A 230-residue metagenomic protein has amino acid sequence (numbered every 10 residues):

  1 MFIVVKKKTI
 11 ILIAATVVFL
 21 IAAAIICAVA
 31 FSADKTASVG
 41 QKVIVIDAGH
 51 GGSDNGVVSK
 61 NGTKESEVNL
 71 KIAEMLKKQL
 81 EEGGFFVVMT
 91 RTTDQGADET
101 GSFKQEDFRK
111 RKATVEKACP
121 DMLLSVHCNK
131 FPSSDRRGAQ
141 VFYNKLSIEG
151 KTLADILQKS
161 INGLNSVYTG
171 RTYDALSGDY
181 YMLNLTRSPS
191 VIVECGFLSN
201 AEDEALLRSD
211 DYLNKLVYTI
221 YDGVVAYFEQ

Functional and structural regions predicted by a protein language model:
M1-V18, V29-A30: N-terminal Sec-pathway targeting helices
V18-A37: Bacterial Sec-dependent signal peptides at the C-terminal "C-region" and cleavage site
F31-I44, H50-L153: Catalytic-core regions of hydrolytic enzymes
S53-T63, A97-D98, S102, N165-D174 (+2 more regions): Peptidoglycan cell-wall recognition and remodeling modules
N69, G150, A154, S209-V217: Short, charged, low-complexity patches
E74-F85, E116-P120, C128, Q158-S166 (+2 more regions): Sec-exported extracytoplasmic/periplasmic mature domains
A118, S125, P132, Y173-Q230: Active-site-adjacent mobile loop/cap segments within catalytic or ligand-binding domains
G150-L176: Active-site-adjacent substrate-binding region of metalloamidase/peptidase-like peptide-processing proteins
